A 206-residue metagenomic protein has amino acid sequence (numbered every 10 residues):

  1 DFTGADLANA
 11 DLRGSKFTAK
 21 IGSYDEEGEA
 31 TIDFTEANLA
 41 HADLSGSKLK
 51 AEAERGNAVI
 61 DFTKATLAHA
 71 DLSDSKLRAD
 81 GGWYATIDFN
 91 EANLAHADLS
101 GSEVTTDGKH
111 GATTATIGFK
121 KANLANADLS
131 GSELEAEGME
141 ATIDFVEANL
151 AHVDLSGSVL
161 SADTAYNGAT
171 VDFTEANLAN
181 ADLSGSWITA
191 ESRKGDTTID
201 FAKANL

Functional and structural regions predicted by a protein language model:
D1-L206: Tandem repeat scaffolds
